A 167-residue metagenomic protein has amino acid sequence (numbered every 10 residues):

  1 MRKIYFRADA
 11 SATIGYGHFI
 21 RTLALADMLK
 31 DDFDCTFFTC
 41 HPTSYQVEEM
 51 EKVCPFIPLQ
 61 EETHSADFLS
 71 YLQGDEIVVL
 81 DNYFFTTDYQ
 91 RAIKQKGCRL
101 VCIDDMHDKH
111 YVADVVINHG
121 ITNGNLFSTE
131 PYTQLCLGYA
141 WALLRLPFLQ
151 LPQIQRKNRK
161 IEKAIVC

Functional and structural regions predicted by a protein language model:
M1-Y5: Extreme N-terminal starter segment of soluble prokaryotic enzymes
R7, S11-Y16, R21-M28, T39-P131 (+1 more regions): Active-site and donor-binding regions of nucleotide-sugar-utilizing enzymes
D31-D32: Short helix-loop-beta junction
T36: Conserved beta-strand positions in the Rossmann-like core of class I SAM-dependent methyltransferases
A113-C167: A nucleotide-sugar donor-handling region in carbohydrate enzymes
